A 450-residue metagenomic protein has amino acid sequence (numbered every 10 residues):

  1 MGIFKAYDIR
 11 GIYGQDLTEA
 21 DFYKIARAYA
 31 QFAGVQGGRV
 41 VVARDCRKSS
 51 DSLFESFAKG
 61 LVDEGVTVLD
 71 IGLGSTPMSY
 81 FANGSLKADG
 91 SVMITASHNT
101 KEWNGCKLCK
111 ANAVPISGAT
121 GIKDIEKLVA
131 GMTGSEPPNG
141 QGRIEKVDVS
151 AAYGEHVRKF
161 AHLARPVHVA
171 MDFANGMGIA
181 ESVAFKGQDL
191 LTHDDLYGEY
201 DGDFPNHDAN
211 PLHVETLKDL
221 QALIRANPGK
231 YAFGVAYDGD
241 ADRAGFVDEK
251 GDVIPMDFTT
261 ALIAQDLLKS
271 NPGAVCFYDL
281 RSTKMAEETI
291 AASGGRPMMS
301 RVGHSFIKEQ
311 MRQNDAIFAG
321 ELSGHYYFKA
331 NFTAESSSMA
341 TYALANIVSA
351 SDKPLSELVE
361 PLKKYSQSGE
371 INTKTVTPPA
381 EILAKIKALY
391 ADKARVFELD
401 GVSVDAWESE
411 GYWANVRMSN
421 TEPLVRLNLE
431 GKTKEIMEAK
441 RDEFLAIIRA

Functional and structural regions predicted by a protein language model:
M1-K59, D63-G65, R143-V169: An N-terminal, well-structured beta->alpha segment
K5, V42, V68-L73, M93-I94 (+8 more regions): General beta-strand structural signal in soluble alpha/beta enzymes
R39-N104, F185-V247: N-terminal small/polar loop signature for handling phosphorylated ligands or for N-terminal nucleophile
I71, K123-E155, K159, K250-L322 (+1 more regions): Proline/glycine-rich low-complexity loops and linkers
K101-A119, D124-K127, A164-R165, Q188 (+2 more regions): Replace "Mg2+/Mn2+-dependent" with "divalent metal-dependent
N104-G229: Gly/Ser/Thr-enriched, mixed-charge loops and adjacent short helices that form phosphate/oxyanion-binding elements
N271-A450: Phosphate-binding and adjacent anionic-ligand microenvironments
